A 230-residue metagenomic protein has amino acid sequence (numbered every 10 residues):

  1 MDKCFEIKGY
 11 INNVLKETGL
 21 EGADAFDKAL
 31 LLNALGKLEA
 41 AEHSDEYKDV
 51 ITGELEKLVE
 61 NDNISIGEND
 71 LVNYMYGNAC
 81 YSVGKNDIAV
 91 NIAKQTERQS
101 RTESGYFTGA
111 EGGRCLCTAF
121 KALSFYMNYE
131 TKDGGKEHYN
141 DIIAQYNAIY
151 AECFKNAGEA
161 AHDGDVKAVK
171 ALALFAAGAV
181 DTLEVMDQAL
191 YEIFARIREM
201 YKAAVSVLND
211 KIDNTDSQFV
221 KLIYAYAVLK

Functional and structural regions predicted by a protein language model:
M1-K230: Glycan-recognition and catalytic cores of secretory/periplasmic carbohydrate-active enzymes
